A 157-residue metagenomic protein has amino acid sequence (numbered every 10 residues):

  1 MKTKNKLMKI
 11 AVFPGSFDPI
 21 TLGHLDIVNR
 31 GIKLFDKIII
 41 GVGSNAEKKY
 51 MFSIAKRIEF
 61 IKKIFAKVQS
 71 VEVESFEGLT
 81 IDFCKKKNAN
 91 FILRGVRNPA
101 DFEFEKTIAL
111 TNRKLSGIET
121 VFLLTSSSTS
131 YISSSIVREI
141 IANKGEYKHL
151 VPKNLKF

Functional and structural regions predicted by a protein language model:
M1-F157: Nucleotidyltransferase catalytic core that binds NTPs
